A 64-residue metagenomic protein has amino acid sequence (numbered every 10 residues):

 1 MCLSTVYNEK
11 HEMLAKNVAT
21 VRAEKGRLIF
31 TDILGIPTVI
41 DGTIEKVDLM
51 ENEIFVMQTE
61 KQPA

Functional and structural regions predicted by a protein language model:
C2-K10, L14-A64: Compact, glycine-rich, soluble single-domain proteins
